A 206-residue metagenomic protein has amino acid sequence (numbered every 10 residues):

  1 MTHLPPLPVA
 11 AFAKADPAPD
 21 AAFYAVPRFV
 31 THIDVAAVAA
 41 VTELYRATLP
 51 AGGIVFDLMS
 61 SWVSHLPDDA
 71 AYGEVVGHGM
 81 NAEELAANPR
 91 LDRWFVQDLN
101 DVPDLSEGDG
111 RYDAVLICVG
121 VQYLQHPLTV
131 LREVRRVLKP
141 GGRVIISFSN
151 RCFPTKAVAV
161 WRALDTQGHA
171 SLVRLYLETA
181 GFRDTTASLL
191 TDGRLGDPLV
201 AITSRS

Functional and structural regions predicted by a protein language model:
T2-P50: Class I SAM-dependent methyltransferase Rossmann-like catalytic core, especially the SAM/SAH-binding loop
A40, A163-A187, V200: Short alpha-helix
E43, A47-S106: Class I SAM-dependent methyltransferase SAM/SAH-binding core
D113-L128: A short SAM/SAH-binding and catalytic strip from SAM-dependent methyltransferases
L128-R143: A short glycine-rich, Lys/Arg-flanked "PGG" loop and its adjoining helix->strand segment in the class I
R143-R174: Conserved class I S-adenosyl-L-methionine
T186-R205: Conserved catalytic loop of SAM-dependent methyltransferase domains
